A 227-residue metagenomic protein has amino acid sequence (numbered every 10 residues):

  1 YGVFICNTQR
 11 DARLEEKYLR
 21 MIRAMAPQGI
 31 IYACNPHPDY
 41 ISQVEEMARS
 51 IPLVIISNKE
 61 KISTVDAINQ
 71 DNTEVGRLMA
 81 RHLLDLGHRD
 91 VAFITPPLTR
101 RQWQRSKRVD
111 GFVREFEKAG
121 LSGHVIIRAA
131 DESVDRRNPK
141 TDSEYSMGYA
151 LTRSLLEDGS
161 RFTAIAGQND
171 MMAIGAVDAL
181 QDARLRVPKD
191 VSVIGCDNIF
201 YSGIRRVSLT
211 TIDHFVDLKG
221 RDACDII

Functional and structural regions predicted by a protein language model:
Y1-G2, P52: Short beta-strand/loop segments at the ligand-binding rim of alpha/beta enzyme cores
G2-P38: Central regulatory/effector-binding core of bacterial HTH transcription factors
R13-A26, A48-I55, K59-I227: Bacterial carbohydrate/catabolite-sensing allosteric modules
A33-Y40, K59-V65: Acidic, Gly/Pro-rich loop/turn segments at junctions of secondary structure
P38-A48: Active-site-adjacent beta->alpha loops and helix N-cap segments on the catalytic face of soluble alpha/beta enzymes
